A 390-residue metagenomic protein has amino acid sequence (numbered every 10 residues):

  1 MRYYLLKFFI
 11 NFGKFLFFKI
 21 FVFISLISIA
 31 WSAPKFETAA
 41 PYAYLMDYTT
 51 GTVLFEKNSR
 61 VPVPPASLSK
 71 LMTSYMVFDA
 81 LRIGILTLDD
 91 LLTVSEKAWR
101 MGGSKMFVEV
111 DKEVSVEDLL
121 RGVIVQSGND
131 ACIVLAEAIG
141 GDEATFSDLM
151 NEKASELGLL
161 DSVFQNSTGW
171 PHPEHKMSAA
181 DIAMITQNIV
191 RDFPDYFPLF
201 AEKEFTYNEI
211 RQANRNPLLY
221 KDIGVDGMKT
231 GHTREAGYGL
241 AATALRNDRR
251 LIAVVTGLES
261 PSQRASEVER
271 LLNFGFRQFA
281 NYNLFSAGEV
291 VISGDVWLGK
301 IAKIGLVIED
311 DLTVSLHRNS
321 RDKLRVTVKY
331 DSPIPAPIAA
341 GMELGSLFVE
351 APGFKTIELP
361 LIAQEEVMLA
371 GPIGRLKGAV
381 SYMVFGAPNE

Functional and structural regions predicted by a protein language model:
M1-K14: N-terminal secretory signal peptides that target proteins for export/translocation
R2-Y3, L54, K329: Intrinsically disordered, low-complexity N-terminal regions enriched in serine/proline/glycine with scattered basic
F15-S28: Bacterial N-terminal signal peptides
F23, P34-F36, E56, A244 (+2 more regions): Sterically constrained small-residue positions within well-ordered secondary structures of folded domains
L26, W31, N389-E390: Intrinsically disordered, low-complexity linkers and terminal tails enriched in Pro/Gly and often acidic or mixed-charge
W31-A183, Q187-R191, F205-N208: Active-site-adjacent loops and short helices of periplasmic peptidoglycan-processing enzymes
L160-V163, P171-E390: Domain-terminus/edge residues, biased toward the C-terminal soluble/receptor-binding domains of extracytoplasmic
